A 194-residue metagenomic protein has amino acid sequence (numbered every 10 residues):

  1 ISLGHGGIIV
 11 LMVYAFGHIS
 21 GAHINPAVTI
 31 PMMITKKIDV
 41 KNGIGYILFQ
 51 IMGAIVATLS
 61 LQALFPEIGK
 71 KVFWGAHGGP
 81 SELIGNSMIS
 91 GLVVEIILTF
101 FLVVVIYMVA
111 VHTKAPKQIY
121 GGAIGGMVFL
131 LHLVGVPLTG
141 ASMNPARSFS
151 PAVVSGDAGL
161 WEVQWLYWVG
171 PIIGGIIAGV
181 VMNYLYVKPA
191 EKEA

Functional and structural regions predicted by a protein language model:
I1-A194: Membrane-interface helix-loop junctions and terminal tails of multi-pass membrane proteins
